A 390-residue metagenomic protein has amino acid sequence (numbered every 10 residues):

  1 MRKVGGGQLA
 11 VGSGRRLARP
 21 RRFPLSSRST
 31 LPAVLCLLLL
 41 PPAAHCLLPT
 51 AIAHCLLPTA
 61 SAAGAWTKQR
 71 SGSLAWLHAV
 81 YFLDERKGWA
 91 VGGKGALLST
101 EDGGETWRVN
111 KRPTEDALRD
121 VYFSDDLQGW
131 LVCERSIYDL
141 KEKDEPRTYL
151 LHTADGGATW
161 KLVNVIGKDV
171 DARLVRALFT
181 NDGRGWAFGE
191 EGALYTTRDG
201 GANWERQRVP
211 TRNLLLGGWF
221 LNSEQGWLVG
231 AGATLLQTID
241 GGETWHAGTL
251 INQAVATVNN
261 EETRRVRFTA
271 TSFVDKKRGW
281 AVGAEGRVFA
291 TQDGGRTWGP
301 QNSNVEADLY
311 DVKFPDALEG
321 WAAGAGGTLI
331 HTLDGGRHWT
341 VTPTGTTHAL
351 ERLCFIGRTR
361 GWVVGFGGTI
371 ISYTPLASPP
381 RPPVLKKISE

Functional and structural regions predicted by a protein language model:
K3, T30, K386-E390: Intrinsically disordered, low-complexity polyampholyte segments enriched for Lys and acidic residues
G5-R15, S29-C36, P42-T59: Arg/Gly-rich low-complexity intrinsically disordered repeat tracts
L47, L56, A60-E390: Residue-level hotspots at or immediately adjacent to binding/recognition sites across diverse folds
